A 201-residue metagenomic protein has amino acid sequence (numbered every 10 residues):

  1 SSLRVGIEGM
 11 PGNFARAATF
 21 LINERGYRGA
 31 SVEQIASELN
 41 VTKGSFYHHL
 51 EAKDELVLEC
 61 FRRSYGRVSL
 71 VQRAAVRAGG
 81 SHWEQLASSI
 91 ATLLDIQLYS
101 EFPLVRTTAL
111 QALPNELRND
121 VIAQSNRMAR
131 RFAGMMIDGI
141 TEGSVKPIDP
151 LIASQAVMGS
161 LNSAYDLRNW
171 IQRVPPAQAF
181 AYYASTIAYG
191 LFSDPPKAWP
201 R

Functional and structural regions predicted by a protein language model:
S1, T92, A129-T141, S160 (+1 more regions): C-terminal peripheral helix-coil segments that are non-catalytic and often amphipathic
G9, N13, A17, L21-E55 (+1 more regions): Helix-turn-helix
A15, V57, F61, Y65 (+2 more regions): Amphipathic, non-transmembrane alpha-helical scaffold segments
A17-L21, I96, S160: Short amphipathic alpha-helical elements of helix-turn-helix/winged-helix folds
E59, L70-E101, A153-V157, F180 (+2 more regions): Hydrophobic alpha-helical connector segments
W83-S88, N119-S125, I137-A156, V174-Y182 (+1 more regions): All-alpha amphipathic helical-bundle segments outside canonical DNA-binding/catalytic cores that form hydrophobic
L94-G134, T141-E142: Short secondary-structure transition hinges
P103-T108, I148, A198-P200: Short, hydrophobic secondary-structure boundary micro-motifs
